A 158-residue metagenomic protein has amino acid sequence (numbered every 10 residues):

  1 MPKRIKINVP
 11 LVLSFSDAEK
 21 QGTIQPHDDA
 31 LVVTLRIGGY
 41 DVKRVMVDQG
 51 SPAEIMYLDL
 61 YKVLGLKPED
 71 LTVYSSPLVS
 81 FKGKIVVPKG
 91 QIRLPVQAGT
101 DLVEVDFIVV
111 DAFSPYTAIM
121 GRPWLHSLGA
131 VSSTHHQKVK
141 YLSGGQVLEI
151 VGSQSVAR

Functional and structural regions predicted by a protein language model:
M1-R158: Short linear "hotspot" motifs
